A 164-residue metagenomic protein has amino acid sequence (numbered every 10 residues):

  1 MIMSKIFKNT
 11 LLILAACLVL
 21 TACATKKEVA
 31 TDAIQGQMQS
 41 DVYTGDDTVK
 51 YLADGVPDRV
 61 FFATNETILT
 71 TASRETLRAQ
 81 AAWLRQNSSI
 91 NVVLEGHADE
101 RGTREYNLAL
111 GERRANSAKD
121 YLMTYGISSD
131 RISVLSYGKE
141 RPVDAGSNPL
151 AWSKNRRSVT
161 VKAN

Functional and structural regions predicted by a protein language model:
I2-L11: Bacterial N-terminal signal peptides that target proteins for export
S4-K5, E66, G102-R104: A short, structure-level motif marking secondary-structure boundaries and short turns
L12, A16: Pyridoxal 5′-phosphate
V19-A22: C-terminal motif of bacterial Sec signal peptides marking the signal peptidase cleavage site
A24-N91: Periplasmic peptidoglycan-binding/tethering modules of Gram-negative envelope proteins
H97-N164: Periplasmic OmpA-like peptidoglycan-binding domain that tethers envelope proteins to the cell wall
